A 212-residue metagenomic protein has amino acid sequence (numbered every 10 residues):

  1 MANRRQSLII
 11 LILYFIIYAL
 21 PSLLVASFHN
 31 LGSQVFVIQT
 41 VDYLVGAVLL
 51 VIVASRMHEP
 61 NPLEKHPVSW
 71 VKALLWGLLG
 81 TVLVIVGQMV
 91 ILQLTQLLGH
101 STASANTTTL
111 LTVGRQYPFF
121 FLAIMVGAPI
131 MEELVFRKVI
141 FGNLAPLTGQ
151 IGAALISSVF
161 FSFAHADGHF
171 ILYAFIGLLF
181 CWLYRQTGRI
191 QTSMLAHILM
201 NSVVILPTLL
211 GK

Functional and structural regions predicted by a protein language model:
N3-M57: Alpha-helical transmembrane segments in multi-pass membrane proteins
L11-A19, T40-V48, G77-I85, M89 (+7 more regions): Alpha-helical transmembrane spans of integral membrane proteins, capturing the lipid-embedded, hydrophobic core of TM
P21, A47-A54, G87-I91, E132 (+1 more regions): Alpha-helical transmembrane segments of polytopic integral membrane proteins, especially the permease/helical cores
A26, N30-L31, S55-P62, L92 (+4 more regions): Transmembrane helix-loop junctions in multipass membrane proteins, especially transporters and channels
L31, N61-A128, P146: Juxtamembrane helix-loop-helix connectors linking adjacent transmembrane helices in multi-pass membrane enzymes
G32-T40, S104-L110, L178, W182: Non-cytosolic membrane-interface motifs at loop->transmembrane helix junctions
V51-N61, L183-T187: Structural signal for the C-terminal ends of transmembrane alpha-helices and the immediately following loop
Q116-K212: Transmembrane helix-loop-helix hairpins at the membrane interface of multi-pass integral membrane proteins
